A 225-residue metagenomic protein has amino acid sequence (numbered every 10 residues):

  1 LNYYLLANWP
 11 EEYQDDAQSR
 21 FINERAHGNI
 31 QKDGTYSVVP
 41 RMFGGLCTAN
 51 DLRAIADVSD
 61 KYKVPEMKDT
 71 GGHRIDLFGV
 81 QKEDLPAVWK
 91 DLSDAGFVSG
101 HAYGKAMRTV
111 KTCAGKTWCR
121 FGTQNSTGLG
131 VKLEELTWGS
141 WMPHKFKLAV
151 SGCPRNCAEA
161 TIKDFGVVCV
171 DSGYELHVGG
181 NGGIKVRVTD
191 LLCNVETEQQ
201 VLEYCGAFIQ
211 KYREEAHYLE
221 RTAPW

Functional and structural regions predicted by a protein language model:
L1, L5, L133, T222-W225: Generic structural signal of hydrophobic/aromatic residues within well-ordered alpha-helices of folded domains
L1-Y36: Intrinsically disordered, low-complexity polar/charged tails and linkers
N2-Y3, A102, E203, K211: Intrinsically disordered, low-complexity N-terminal regions enriched in serine/proline/glycine with scattered basic
L6, E11-Q14, Y36-D171: Small-residue-enriched alpha-helical segments and adjacent helix-cap loops that form tight helix-helix packing
Q14, Q18, Q31, Q81 (+3 more regions): Residue-identity detector for glutamine
H27-K32, K63-D69, G182: Short, flexible, solvent-exposed loop/turn segments with mixed acidic/basic and small polar residues
G28, G104-M107, V178-G182: Short, compositionally biased low-complexity segments
K147, G152, N156, T161-P224: Mobile "lid/hinge" segments at catalytic clefts and subdomain interfaces of large enzymes
